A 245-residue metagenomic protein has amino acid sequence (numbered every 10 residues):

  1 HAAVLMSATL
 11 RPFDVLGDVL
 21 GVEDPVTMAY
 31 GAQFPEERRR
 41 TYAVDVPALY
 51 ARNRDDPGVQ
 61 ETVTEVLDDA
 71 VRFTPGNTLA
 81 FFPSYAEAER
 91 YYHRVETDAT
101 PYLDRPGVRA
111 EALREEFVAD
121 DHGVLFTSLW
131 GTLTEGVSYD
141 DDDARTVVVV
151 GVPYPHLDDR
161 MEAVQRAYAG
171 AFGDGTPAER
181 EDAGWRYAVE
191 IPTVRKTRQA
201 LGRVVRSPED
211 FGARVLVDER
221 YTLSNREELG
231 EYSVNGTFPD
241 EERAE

Functional and structural regions predicted by a protein language model:
H1-E245: ASCE RecA-like P-loop NTPase motor cores that couple ATP hydrolysis to mechanical translocation on nucleic acids
